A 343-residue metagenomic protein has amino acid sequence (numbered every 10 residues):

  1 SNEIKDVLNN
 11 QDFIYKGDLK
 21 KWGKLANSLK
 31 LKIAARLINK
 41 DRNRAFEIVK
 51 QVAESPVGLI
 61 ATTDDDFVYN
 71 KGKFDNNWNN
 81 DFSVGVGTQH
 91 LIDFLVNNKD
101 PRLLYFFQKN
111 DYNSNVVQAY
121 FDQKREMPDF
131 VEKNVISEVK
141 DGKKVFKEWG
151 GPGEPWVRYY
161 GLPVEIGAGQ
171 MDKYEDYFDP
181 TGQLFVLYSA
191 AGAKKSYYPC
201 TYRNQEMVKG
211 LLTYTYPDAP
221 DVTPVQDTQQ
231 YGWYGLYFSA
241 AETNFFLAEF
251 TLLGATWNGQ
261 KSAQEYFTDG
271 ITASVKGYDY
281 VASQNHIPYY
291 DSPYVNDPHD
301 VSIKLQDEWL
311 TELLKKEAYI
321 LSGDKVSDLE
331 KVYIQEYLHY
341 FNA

Functional and structural regions predicted by a protein language model:
S1-G277, S322-S327: Structured, solvent-exposed acidic/aromatic patches
N244, T251-W257, T272-A343: C-terminal functional modules
